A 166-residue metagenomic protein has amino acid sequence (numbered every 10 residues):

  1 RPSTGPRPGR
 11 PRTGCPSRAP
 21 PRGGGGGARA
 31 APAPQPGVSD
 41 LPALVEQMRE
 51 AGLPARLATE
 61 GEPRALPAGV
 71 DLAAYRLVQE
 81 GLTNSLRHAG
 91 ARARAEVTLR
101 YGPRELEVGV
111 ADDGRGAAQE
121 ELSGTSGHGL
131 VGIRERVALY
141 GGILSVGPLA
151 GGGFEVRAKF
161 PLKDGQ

Functional and structural regions predicted by a protein language model:
P2-Q166: Glycine-rich ATP/GTP-binding catalytic cores of kinases/NTPases
